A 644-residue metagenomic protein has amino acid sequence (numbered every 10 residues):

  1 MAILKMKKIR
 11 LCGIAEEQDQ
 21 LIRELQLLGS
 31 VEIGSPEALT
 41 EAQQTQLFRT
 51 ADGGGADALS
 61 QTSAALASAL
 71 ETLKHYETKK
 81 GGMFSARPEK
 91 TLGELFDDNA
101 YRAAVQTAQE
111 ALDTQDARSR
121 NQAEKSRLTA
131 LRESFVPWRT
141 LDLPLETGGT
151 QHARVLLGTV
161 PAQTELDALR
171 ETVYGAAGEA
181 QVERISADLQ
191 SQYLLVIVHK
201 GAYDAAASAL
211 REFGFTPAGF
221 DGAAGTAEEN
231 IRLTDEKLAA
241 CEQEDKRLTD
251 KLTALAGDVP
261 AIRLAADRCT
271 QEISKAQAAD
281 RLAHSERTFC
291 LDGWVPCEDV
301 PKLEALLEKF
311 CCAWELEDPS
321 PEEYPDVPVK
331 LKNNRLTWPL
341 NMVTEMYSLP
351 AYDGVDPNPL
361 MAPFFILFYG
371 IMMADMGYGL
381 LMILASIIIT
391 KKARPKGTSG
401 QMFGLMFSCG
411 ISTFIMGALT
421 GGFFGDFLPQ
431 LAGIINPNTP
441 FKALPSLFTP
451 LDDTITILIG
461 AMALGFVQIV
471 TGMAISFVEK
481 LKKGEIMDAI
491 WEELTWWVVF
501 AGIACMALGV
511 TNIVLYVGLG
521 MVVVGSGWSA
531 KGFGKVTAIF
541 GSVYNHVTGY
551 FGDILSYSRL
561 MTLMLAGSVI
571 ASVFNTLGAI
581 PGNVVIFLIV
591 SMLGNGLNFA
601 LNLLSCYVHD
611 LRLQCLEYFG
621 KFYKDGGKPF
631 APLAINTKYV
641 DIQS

Functional and structural regions predicted by a protein language model:
M1-M361, I389, K396-F403: Long, charged N-terminal accessory/stalk domains
A2-K8, E16-I22, Q26-I33, V300-S644: Conserved, carboxylate-rich catalytic/transport cores that coordinate ions
